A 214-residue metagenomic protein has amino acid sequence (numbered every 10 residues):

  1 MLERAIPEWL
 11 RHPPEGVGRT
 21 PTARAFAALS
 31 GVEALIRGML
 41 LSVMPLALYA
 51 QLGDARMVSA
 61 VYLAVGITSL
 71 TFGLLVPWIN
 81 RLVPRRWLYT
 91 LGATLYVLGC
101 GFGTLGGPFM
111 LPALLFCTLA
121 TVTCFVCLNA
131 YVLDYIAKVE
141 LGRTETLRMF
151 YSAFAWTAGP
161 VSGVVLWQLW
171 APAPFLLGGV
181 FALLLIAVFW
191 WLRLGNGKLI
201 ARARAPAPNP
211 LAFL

Functional and structural regions predicted by a protein language model:
L2-A23, R193-L214: Juxtamembrane intracellular "pre-TM" segments in multi-pass secondary transporters
W9-I67: Helix-loop boundary and gating motifs at the non-cytosolic
G31, F109-C124: Hydrophobic core of transmembrane alpha-helices in multi-pass small-molecule transporters, especially MFS/SLC-type
M44, T123-I136: Intracellular juxtamembrane helix-capping segments at the cytosolic ends of symmetry-related transmembrane helices
G66-L74, W156-T157: Residue-level signature of mid-helix packing/kink "hotspots" within the transmembrane helices of 12-pass Major
F72-P84, W167: Helix-to-loop junctions at the C-terminal end of transmembrane segments in multipass secondary transporters
W87-G101: Structural signature of the two symmetry-related core transmembrane helices
P174-W191: Symmetry-related core transmembrane helices of the 12-TM Major Facilitator Superfamily/SLC fold
